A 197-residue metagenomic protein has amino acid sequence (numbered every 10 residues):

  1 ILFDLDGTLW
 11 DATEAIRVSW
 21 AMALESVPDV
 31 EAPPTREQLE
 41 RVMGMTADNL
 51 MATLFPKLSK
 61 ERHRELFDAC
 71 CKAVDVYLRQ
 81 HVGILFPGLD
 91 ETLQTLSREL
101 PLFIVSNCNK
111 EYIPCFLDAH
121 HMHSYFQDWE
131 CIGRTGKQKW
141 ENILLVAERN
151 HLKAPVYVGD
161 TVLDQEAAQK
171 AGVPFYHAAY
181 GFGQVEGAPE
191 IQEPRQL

Functional and structural regions predicted by a protein language model:
I1, E61, K110, P114-L197: Asp-based, Mg2+/Mn2+-dependent phosphohydrolase catalytic module
I1-L5, L9-P87: N-terminal helical cap/lid subdomain that shapes the substrate entry/recognition surface in HAD-like hydrolases
T8, S106-C108: Conserved phosphate-coupling serine/threonine residues in phosphotransfer and NTP-handling enzymes
M45, A73, R98-E99, K153: Structured helix-beta-strand junction loops
V76-I104, P114, W140: Short, acidic loop-to-helix structural element flanking the phosphoryl-transfer center in phosphate-processing enzymes
